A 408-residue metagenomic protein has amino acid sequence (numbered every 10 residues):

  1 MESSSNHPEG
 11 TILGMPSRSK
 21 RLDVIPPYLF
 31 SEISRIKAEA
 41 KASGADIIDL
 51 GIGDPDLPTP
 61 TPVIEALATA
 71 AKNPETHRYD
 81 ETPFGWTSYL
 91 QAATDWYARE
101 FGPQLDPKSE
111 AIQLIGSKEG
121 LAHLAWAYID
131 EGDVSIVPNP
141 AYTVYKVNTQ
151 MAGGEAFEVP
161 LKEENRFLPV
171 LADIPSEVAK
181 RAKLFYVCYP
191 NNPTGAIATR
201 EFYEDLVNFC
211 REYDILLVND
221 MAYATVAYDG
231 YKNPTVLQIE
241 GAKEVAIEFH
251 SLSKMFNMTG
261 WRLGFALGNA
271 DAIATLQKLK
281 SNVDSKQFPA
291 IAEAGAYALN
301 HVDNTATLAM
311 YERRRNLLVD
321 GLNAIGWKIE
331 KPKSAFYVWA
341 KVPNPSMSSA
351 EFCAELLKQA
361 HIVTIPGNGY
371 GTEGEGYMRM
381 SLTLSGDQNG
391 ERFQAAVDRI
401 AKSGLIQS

Functional and structural regions predicted by a protein language model:
H7, D95, R99, P103 (+3 more regions): PLP-dependent enzyme catalytic core of the Aspartate aminotransferase-like
H7, L13-G116, H123, A298-H301 (+1 more regions): N-terminal small-domain helix-loop-helix segment of the aminotransferase-like
A40-S43, A152, E212-Y213, I325 (+1 more regions): Helix C-cap/helix->beta junction micro-motif
W126-V187, R200: PLP-dependent aminotransferase-like
G154, E212-I215, K243-E244: A short helix->loop->beta-strand "cap" motif at the edges of active sites that frequently abuts
K162-G230: Active-site phosphate-binding strand-loop segment of PLP-dependent enzymes
I239, K243-E312, N316, D320-I325 (+1 more regions): Conserved core segment of the aminotransferase class I/II
A296, Y311-V319, I329-K341, G374: Conserved glycine-rich beta-strand-loop-beta hairpin in the small C-terminal domain of fold type I
